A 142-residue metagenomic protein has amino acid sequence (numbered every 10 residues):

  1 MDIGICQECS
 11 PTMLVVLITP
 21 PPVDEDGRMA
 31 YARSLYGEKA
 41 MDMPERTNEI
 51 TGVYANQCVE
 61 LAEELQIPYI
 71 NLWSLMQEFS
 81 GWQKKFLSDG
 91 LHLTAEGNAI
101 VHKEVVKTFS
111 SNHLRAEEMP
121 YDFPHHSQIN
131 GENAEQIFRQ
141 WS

Functional and structural regions predicted by a protein language model:
M1-S142: Alpha-helical cap/lid subdomain in secreted, periplasmic, or secretory-pathway luminal O-acyl-processing enzymes
